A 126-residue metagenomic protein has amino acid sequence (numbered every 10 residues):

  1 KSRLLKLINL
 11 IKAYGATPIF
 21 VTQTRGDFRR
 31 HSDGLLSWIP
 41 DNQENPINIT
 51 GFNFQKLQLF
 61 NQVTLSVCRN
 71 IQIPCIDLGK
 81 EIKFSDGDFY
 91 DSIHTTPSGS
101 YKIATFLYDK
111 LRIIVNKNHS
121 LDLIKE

Functional and structural regions predicted by a protein language model:
K1-S66, K83-D86, L121-K125: Serine-dependent acyl-ester chemistry module
N9-A13, L65, R69, Y108 (+1 more regions): Sec-exported extracytoplasmic/periplasmic mature domains
T17, Q72-P74: Conserved beta-strand segments of alpha/beta enzyme cores
N48-I49, L78, P97: Conformational gate/switch positions in structured elements
P74, F89-K125: Histidine-centered active-site loop/cap adjacent to the catalytic His in serine esterases/O-acetyl transfer systems
P74-F84: Active-site-adjacent bridging/hinge elements
